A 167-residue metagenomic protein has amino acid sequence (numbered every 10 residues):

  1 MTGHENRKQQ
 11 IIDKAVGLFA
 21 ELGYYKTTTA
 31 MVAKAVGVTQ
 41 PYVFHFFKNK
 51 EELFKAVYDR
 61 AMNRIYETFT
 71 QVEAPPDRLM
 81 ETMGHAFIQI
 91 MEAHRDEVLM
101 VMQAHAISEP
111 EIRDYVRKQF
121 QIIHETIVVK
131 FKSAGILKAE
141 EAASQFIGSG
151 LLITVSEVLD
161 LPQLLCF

Functional and structural regions predicted by a protein language model:
M1-H4, L165: N-terminal intrinsically disordered/low-complexity leader segments
H4-I11, A139-A143: Short amphipathic alpha-helix in the helical subdomain of ABC transporter nucleotide-binding domains
N6, Q10, K14, L18-E52 (+1 more regions): Helix-turn-helix
A56, E67-R95: Hydrophobic alpha-helical connector segments
V57, A61, I65, M83 (+2 more regions): Hydrophobic/aromatic residues within well-ordered alpha-helical segments
F87, V101-H105, F146-G150: Short alpha-helical scaffolding segments that buttress acidic/His motifs in well-ordered protein cores
M91-R113: Amphipathic alpha-helical segments used for helix-helix packing
P110-E125, K130-F167: Hydrophobic/aromatic-rich alpha-helical bundle segments in the mid-to-C-terminal region
